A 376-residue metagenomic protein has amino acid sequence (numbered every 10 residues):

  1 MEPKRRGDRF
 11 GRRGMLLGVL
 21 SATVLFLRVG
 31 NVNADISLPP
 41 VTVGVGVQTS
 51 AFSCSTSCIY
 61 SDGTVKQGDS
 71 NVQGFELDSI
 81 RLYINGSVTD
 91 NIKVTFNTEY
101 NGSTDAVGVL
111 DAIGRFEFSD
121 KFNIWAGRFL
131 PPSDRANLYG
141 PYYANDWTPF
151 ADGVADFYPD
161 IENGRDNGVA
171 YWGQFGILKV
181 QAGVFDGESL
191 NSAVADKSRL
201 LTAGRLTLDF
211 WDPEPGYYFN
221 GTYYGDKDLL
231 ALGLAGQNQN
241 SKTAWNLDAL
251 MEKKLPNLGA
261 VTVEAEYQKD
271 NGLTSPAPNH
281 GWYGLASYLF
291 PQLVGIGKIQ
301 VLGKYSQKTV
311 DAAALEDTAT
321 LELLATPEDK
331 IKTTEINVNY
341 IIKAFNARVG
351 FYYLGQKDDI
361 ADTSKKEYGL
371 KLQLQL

Functional and structural regions predicted by a protein language model:
M1-R12: N-terminal secretory signal peptides that target proteins for export/translocation
R5, L38, G68-S70, I113-E117 (+3 more regions): Outer-membrane beta-barrel pore domains
R13-G14, V29, F129, V349: Hydrophobic alpha-helical segments, especially transmembrane helices and their immediate juxtamembrane helical caps
L17-R28: Bacterial N-terminal signal peptides
R28-A34: Sec/Tat signal peptide C-region and signal peptidase I cleavage site
D35-S61, D69-L190, D196-E214, N220-Y224 (+4 more regions): Outer membrane beta-barrel
T64, S79, N246: Short amphipathic alpha-helical segment that frequently serves as the phosphate-/nucleotide-binding helix
E214-Y217, G259-V261: Short, structured loop/turn "capping" segments at alpha-beta junctions
